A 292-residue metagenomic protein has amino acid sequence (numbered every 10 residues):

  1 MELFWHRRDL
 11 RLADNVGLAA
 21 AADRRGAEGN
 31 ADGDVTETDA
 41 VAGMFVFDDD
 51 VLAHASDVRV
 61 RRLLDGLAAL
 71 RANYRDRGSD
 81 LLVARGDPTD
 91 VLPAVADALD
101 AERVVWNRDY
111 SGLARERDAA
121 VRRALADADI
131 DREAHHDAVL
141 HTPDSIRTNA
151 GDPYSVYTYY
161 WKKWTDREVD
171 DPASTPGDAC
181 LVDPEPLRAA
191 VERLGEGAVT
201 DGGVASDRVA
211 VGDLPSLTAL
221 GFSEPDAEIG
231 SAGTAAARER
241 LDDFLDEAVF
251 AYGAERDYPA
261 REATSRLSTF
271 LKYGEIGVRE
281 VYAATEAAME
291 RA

Functional and structural regions predicted by a protein language model:
M1-P172: Trp/Phe/Arg-rich N-terminal binding region typifying the photolyase-homology
W161-A292: Glycine/tryptophan-enriched, flexible segments
